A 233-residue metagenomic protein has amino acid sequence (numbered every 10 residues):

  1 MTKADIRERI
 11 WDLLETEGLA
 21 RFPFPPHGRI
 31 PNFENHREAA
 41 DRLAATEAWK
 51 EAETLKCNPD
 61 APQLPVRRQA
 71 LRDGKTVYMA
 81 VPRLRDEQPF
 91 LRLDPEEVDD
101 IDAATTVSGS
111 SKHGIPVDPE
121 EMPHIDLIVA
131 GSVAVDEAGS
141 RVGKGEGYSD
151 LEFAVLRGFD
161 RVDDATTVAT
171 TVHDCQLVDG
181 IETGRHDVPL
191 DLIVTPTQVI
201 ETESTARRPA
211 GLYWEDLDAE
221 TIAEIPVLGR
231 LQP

Functional and structural regions predicted by a protein language model:
M1-F24, D73-K75, P89-G143, G147-P233: Surface-exposed, charge/polar-rich loops and edge strands
M1-L64, V227, Q232-P233: N-terminal nucleotide/polyanion-binding subdomain common to many enzyme families
N32-D41, E51-N58, P62-G109, H113: Extended, well-folded interaction surfaces typified by the phenylalanyl-tRNA synthetase beta subunit core
